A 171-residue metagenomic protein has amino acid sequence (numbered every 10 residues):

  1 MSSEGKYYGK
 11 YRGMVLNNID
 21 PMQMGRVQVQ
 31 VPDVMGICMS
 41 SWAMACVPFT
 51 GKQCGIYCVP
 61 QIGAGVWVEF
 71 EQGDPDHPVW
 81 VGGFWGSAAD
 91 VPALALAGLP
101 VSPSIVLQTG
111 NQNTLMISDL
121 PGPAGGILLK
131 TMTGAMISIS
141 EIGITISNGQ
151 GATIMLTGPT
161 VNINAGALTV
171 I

Functional and structural regions predicted by a protein language model:
M1-L156, I171: Hydrophobic packing positions characteristic of elongated beta-solenoid/beta-helix-type spike/fiber shafts
I163: Divalent metal-coordination and catalytic microenvironments
G166-V170: Short, low-complexity, Pro/Ser/Thr/Gly-rich segments in the mature regions of secreted, periplasmic
